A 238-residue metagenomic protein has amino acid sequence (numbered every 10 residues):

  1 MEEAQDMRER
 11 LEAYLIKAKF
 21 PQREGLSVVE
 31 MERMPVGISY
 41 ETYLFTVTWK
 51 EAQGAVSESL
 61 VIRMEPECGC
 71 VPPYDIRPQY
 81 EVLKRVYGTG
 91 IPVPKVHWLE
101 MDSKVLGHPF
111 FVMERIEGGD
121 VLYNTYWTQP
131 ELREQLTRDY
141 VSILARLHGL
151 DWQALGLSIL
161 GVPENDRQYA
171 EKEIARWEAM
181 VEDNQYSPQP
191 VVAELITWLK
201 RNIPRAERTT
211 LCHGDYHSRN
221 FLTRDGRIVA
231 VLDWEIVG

Functional and structural regions predicted by a protein language model:
M1-G25: Juxta-kinase regulatory segment immediately upstream of eukaryotic protein kinase catalytic domains
A13, V191-T197, R201, V229 (+1 more regions): A conserved long alpha-helix in the C-terminal portion of kinase-like catalytic domains
R23-L26, G54-V56: Short helix-terminating capping/connector loops at secondary-structure junctions
M31-L195, N202-R208: ATP-binding pocket architecture of kinase catalytic cores
T210-L211, L222-G238: Active-site Asp-x-Gly
D215: Conserved catalytic-loop position in the HRD/HxD motif
